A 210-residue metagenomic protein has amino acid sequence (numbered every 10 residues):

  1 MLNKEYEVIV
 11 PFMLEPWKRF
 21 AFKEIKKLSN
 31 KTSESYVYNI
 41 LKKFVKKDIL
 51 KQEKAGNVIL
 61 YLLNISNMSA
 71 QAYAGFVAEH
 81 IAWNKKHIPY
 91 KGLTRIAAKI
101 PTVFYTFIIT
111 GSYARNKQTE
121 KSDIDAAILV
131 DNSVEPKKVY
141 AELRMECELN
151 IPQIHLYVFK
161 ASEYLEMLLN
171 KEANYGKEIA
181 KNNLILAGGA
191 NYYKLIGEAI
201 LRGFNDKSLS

Functional and structural regions predicted by a protein language model:
M1-V103, R115-K121, V130-S210: Catalytic core of pol beta-like nucleotidyltransferases
T106-Y113: Short helix-loop-helix/strand-helix junction enriched in hydrophobic and basic residues
A126-I128: Conserved nucleotide-sugar donor-interacting segment of glycosyltransferase catalytic cores, predominantly GT-B
